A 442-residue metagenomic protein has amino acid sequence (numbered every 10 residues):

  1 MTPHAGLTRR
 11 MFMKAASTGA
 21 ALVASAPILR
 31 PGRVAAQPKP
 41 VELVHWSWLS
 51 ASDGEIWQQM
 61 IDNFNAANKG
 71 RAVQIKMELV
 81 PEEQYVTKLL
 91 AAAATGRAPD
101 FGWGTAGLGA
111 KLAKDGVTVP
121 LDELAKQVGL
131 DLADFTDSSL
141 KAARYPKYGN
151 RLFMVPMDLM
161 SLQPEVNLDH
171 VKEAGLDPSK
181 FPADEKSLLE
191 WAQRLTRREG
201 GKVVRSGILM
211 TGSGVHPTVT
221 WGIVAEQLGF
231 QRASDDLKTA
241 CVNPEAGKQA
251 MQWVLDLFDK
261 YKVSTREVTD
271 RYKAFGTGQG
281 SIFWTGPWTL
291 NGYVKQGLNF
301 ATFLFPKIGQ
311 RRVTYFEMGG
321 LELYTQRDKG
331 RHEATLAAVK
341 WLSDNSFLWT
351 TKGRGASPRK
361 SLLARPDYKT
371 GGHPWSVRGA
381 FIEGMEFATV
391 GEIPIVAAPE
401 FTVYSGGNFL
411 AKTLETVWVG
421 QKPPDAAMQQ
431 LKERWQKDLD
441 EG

Functional and structural regions predicted by a protein language model:
M1-M11, A20: N-terminal secretory signal peptides
P38, N63, A67-T136, K172-G175 (+6 more regions): Extracytoplasmic "Venus flytrap"/periplasmic binding protein-like
K39, K172, P178, D256 (+2 more regions): Conserved C-terminal helix/tail region of periplasmic/extracytoplasmic solute-binding proteins
W48, K111, V219-I223, Q227-L228 (+1 more regions): Extracytoplasmic/periplasmic substrate-binding proteins
A106-Q163, T220, A301-F303, G384-E386: Hinge/lid segment of periplasmic solute-binding proteins
K126, T289-N299, Q310-K412, D440-E441: C-terminal lobe and pocket-closing loops of periplasmic/extracytoplasmic Venus-flytrap solute-binding proteins
Y145-M157, L162, K172, S187-T239 (+1 more regions): Extracytoplasmic/periplasmic solute-binding protein
L189-T196, D235-T265: Glycine-centered hinge/linker elements that transmit conformational signals in sensory and ligand-binding systems
